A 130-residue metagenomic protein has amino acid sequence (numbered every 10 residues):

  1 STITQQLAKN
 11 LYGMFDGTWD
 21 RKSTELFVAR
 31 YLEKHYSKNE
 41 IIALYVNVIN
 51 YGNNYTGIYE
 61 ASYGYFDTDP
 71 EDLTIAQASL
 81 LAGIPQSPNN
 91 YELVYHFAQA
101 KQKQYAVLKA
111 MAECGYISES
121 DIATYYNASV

Functional and structural regions predicted by a protein language model:
I3-V130: Non-catalytic, structured segments within soluble enzyme domains
